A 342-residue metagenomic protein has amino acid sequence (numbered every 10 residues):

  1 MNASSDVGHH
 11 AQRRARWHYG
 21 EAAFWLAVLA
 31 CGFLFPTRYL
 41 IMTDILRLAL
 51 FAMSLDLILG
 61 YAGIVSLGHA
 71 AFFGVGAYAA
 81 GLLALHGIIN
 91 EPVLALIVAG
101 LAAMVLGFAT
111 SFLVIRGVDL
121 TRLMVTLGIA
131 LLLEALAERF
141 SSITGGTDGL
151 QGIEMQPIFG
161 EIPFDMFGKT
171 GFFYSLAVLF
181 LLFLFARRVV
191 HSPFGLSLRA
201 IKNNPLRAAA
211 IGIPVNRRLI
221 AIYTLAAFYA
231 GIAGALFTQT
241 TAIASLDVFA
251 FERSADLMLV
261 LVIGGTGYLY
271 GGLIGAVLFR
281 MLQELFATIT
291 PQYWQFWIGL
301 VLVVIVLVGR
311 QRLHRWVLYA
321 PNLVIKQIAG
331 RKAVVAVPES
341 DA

Functional and structural regions predicted by a protein language model:
M1-A27, G149, N203-P205, A210-I220 (+1 more regions): Cytosolic-side transmembrane-helix boundaries in multi-pass membrane proteins
M1-L50, A79, I88-A95, F167 (+1 more regions): Membrane-interfacial amphipathic/re-entrant helices at transmembrane-helix boundaries
F33-G87, F112-R122, R199-I201, P205-A210 (+1 more regions): Single transmembrane alpha-helix segments in multi-pass membrane proteins
M42, S66, A79, G107 (+12 more regions): Generic structural signal for small/hydrophobic residues in well-ordered secondary structure, especially within
A70, L96, G107, I220-V304 (+1 more regions): Transmembrane alpha-helical segments in multi-pass inner-membrane proteins
G87-L131, I274-G275: Alpha-helical transmembrane segments within multi-pass membrane transporters and channels
I129-D165, G195, A242, P291 (+1 more regions): Extracellular/periplasmic helix-loop junction at the C-terminal end of a transmembrane helix in multi-pass membrane
D165-S245: Helix-loop-helix "hairpin" substructures at the membrane interface of multi-pass membrane proteins
